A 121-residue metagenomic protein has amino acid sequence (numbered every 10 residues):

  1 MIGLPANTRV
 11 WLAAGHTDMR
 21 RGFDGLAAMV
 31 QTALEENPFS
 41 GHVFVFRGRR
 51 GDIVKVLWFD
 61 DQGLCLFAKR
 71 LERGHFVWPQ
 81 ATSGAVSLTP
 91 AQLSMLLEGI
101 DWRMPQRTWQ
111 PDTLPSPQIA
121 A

Functional and structural regions predicted by a protein language model:
M1-A121: Polybasic/polar functional segments that serve as interface/processing modules
